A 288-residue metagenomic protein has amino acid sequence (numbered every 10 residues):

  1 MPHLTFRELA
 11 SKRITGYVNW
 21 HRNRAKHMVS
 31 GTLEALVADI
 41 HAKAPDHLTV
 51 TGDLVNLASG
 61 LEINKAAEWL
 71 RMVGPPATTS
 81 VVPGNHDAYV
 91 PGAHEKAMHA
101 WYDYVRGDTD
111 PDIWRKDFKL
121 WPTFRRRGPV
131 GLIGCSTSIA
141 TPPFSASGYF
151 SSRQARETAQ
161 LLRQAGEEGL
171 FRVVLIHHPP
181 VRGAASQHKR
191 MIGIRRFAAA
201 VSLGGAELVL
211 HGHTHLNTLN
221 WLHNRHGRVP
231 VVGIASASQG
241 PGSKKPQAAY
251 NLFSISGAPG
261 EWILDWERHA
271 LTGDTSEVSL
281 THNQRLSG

Functional and structural regions predicted by a protein language model:
M1-K65: N-terminal active-site segment of His-dependent metallophosphoesterases
P2, N56-S59, N85-A93, A140-F144 (+3 more regions): Active-site environment of divalent metal-dependent phosphoester hydrolases
H3-L4, L120-G134, R163, E167-F171 (+2 more regions): Beta-strand-turn-beta hairpins that frame and shape the catalytic cleft of phosphate-ester-processing enzymes
R22, D53-V55, S138-S152, V181-S186: Surface-exposed cleft-lining segments at the edges of enzyme active sites
H47-D53, T78-N85, S136, V173-H177 (+2 more regions): Active-site neighborhood of phospho(di)ester-bond hydrolases with catalytic His/Asp-centered motifs
N64-E157, R225: Extended active-site neighborhood of metal-dependent phosphoesterases/phosphodiesterases
R71, S186-P259: Conserved beta-sheet core of the metallophosphoesterase superfamily
I255-G288: A short C-terminal boundary segment appended to hydrolase-like catalytic domains
